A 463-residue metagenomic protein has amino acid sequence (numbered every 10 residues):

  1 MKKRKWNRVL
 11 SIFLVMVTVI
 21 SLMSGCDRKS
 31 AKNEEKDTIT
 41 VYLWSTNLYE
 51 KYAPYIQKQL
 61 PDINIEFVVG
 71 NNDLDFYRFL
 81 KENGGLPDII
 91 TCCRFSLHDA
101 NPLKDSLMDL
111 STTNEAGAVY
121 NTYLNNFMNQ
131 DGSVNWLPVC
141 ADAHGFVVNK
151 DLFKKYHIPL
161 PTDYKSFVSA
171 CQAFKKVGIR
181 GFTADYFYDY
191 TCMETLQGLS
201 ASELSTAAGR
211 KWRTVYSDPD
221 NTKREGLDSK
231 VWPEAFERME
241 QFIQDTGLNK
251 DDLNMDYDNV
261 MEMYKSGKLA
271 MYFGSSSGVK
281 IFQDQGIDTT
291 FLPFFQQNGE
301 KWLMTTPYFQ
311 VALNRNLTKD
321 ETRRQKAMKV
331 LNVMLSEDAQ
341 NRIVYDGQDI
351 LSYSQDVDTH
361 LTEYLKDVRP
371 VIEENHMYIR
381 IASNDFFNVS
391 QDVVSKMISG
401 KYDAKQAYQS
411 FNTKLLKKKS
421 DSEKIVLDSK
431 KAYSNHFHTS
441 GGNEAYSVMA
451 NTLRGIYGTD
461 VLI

Functional and structural regions predicted by a protein language model:
E34-T46, I63-V68, I89, N135 (+1 more regions): Short, well-ordered beta-strand elements
K58, N64, S133, Y156 (+1 more regions): Extracytoplasmic/periplasmic substrate-recognition and gating elements
K58-T122, D151-T162, E262-M263, A270-M271 (+2 more regions): Extracytoplasmic "Venus flytrap"/periplasmic binding protein-like
K81, P87-D88, A116-L152, R180-G181 (+2 more regions): A structural signal for short loop-to-beta-strand junctions that line the ligand-binding cleft of periplasmic/secreted
C93-H144, P159, V168, E194-T195 (+3 more regions): Hinge/lid segment of periplasmic solute-binding proteins
N135, V168-R224: Extracytoplasmic/periplasmic solute-binding protein
T214-L253: Glycine-centered hinge/linker elements that transmit conformational signals in sensory and ligand-binding systems
T289-L292, R342-K396, K424-G458: Long, aromatic- and glycine/proline-rich binding clefts that accommodate carbohydrate-like moieties
